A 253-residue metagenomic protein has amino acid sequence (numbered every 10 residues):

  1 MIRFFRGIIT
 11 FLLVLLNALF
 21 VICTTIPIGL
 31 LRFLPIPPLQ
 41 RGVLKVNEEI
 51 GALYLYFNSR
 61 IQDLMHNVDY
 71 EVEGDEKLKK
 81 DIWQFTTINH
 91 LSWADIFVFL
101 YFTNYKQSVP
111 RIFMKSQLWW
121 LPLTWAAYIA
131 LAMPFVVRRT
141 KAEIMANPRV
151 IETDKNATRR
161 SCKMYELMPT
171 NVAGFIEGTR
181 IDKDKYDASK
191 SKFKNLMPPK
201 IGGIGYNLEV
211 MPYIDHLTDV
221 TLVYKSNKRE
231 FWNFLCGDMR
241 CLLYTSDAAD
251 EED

Functional and structural regions predicted by a protein language model:
M1-Q84, H90-S92, V98: Membrane-anchoring hydrophobic helices of lipid-metabolizing enzymes
L19, I26, I214, E252-D253: Generic hydrophobic alpha-helical segments
L64-F234: Soluble catalytic domains of membrane acyltransferases
T170, L242-L243: Residues at beta-strand starts and edge strands
G237-R240: Acidic, Ser/Thr-rich peripheral helices and adjacent loops at domain boundaries
Y244-D253: Single conserved hydrophobic/aromatic residue that forms the stacking wall/gate of nucleotide- or nucleobase-binding
